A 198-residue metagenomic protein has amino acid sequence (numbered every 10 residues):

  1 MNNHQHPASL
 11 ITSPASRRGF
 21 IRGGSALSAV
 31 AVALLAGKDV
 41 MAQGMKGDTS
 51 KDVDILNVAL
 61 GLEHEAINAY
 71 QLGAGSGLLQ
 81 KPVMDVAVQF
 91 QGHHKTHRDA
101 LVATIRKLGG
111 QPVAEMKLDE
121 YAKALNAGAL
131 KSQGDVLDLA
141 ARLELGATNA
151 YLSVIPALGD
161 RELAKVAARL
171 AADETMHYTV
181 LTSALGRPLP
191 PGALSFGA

Functional and structural regions predicted by a protein language model:
N2-I11, S25-A29, L35-A198: All-alpha RGS (Regulator of G-protein Signaling) helical domain and cognate RGS-like helical scaffolds
